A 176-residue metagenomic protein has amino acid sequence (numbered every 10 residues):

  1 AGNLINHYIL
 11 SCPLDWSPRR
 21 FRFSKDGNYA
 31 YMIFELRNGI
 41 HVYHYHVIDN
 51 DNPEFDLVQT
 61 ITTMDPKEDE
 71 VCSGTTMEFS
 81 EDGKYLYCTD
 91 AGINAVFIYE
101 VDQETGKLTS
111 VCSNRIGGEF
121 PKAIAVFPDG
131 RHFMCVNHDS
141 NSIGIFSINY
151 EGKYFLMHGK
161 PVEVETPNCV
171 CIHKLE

Functional and structural regions predicted by a protein language model:
A1-N3, Y43-E54, Y99-G106, S147-Y154: Short loop/turn segments immediately following beta-strands, especially the blade-tip and inter-blade linker loops
I5-C12, Q59-K67, T109-R115, M157-V162: A short beta-strand motif characteristic of beta-propeller blades
C12-Y29, T63-D82, G117-H132, E163-E176: Beta-rich, blade/repeat-based domains predominating in secreted/periplasmic proteins but also intracellular
S24, M32-L36, C88-A91, C135-H138: Conserved beta-strand positions in repeat-built beta-propeller and related beta-rich domains
I33, N38-Y45, F55-L86: Oxyanion-binding "anion nests"
N38-H41, N94-V96, N141-I143: Structural signal for beta-propeller blades
T75-F120: C-terminal structural cap/anchor segments
H138-S147, L156-E176: Blade-level signature of beta-propeller repeat domains, shared across WD40, Kelch, NHL, RCC1 and BNR/Asp-box propellers
